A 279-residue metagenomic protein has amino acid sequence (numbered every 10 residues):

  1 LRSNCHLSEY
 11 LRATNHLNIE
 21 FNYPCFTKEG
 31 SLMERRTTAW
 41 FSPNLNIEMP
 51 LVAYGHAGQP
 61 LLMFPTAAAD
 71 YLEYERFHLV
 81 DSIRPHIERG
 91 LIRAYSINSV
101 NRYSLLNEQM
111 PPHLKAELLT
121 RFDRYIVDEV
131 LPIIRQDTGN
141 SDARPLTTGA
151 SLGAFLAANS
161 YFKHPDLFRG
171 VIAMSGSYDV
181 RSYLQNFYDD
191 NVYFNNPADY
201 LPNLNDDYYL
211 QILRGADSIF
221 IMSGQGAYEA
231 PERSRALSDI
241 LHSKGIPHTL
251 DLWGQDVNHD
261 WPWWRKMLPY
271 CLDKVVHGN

Functional and structural regions predicted by a protein language model:
L1, L32-M33: Initiator methionine at the very start of the polypeptide chain
L1-R2, F21: N-terminal regions encompassing targeting/leader/pre-sequences
R2-E9: Extreme N-terminal basic, low-complexity initiation segments that serve as generic localization/processing leaders
Y10-L32: Short, Lys/Arg-enriched N-terminal segments with co-localized hydrophobic residues within the first ~10-30 amino acids
M33-N279: Non-catalytic cap/lid and distal C-terminal segments of serine-dependent acyl enzymes
